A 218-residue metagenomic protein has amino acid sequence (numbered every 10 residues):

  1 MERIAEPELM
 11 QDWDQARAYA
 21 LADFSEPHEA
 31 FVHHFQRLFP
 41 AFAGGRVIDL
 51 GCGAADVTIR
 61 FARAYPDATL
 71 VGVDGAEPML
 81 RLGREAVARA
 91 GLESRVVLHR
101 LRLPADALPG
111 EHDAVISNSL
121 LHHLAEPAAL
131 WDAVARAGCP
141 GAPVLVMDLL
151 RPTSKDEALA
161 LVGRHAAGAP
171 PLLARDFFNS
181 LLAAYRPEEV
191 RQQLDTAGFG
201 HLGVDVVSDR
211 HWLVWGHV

Functional and structural regions predicted by a protein language model:
M1-R17: N-terminal, positively charged/glycine-rich alpha-helical extensions of SAM-dependent methyltransferases
W13-P27: Class I SAM-dependent methyltransferase Rossmann-like catalytic core, especially the SAM/SAH-binding loop
S25-G44: Conserved alpha-helix/loop element of class I SAM-dependent methyltransferases that forms part of the SAM/SAH-binding
I48, D56-P104: Class I SAM-dependent methyltransferase SAM/SAH-binding core
A105-P109: Short conserved loop adjoining the S-adenosyl-L-methionine
I116: A conserved beta-strand element that flanks and buttresses the S-adenosyl-L-methionine
L124-V134: A short, conserved alpha-helix within the catalytic core of class I
M147-A197, G203-D205: C-terminal alpha-helical "lid/dimerization" subdomain adjacent to the S-adenosyl-L-methionine
